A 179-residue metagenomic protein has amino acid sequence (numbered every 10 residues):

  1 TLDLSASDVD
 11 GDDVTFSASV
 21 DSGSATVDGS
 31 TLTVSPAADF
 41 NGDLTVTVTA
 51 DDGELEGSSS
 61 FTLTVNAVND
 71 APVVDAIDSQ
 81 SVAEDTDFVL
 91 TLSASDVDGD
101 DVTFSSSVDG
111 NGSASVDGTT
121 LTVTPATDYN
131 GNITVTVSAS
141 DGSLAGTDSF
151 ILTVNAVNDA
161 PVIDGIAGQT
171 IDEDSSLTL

Functional and structural regions predicted by a protein language model:
L4-T15, S19-N69, D78-T103, S107-D159 (+1 more regions): Acidic, turn/loop-rich segments in luminal/extracellular domains of secretory-pathway and cell-surface proteins
